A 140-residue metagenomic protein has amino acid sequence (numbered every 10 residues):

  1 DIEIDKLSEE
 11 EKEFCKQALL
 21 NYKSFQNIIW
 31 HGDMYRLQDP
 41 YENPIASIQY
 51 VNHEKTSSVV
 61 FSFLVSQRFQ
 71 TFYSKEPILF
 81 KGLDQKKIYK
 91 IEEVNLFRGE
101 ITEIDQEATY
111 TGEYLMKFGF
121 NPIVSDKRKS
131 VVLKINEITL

Functional and structural regions predicted by a protein language model:
D1-E100: Active-site-proximal substrate-binding groove within the catalytic cores of carbohydrate-active enzymes
S66-L140: C-terminal beta-sandwich/jelly-roll accessory domains of carbohydrate-active enzymes
